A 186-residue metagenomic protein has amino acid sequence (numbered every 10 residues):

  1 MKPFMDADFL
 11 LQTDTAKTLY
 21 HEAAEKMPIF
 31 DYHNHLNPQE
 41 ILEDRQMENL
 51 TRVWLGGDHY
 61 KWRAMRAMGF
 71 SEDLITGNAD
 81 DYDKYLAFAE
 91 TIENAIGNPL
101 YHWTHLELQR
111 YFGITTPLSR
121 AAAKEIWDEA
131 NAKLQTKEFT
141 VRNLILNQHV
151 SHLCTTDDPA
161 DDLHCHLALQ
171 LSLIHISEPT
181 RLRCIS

Functional and structural regions predicted by a protein language model:
M1-K84: An N-terminal structural lobe/cap that precedes and organizes the functional/catalytic core across diverse proteins
K17-E25, L163-L173: Short amphipathic alpha-helices and their capping/turn segments at secondary-structure boundaries
F30-Y32, C154-T155, S177: Hydrophobic faces of well-ordered beta-strands that scaffold small-molecule active sites in alpha/beta enzyme cores
H35, D157-D158, R181: Active-site beta-loop-alpha junctions enriched in small/polar residues
I41, C165, I185-S186: Short glycine-/acidic-enriched loop or helix-start segments at secondary-structure transitions that form or flank
M47-Q170: Alpha-helical scaffold segments that flank or form the walls of functional sites
I174-S186: Single conserved hydrophobic/aromatic residue that forms the stacking wall/gate of nucleotide- or nucleobase-binding
